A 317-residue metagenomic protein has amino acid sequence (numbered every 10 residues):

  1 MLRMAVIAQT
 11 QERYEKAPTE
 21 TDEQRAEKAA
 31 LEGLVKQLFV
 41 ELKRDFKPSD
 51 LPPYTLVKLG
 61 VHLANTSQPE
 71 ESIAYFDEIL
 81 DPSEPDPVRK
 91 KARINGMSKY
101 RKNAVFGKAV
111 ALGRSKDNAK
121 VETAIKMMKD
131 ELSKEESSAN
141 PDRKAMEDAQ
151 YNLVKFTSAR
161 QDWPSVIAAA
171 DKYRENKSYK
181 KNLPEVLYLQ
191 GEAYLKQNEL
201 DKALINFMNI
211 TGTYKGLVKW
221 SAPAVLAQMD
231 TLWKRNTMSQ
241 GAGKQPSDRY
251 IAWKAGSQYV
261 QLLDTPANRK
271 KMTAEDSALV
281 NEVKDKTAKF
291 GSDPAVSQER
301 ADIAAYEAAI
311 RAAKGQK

Functional and structural regions predicted by a protein language model:
M1-K317: Acidic, polar-rich low-complexity tracts and alpha-helical solenoid repeat scaffolds
